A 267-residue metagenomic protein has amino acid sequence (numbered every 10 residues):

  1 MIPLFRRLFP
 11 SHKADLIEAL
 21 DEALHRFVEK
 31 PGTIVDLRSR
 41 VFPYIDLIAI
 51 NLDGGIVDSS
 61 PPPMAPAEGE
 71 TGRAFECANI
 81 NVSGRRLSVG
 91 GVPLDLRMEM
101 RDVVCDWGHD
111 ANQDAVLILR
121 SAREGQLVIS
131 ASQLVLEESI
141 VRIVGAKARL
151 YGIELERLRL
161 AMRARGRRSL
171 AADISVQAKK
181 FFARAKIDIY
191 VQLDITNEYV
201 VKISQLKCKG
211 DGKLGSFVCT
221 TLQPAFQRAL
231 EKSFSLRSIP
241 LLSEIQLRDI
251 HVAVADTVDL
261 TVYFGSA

Functional and structural regions predicted by a protein language model:
M1-A267: Extracellular/lumenal and peripheral-membrane lipid-interaction modules
